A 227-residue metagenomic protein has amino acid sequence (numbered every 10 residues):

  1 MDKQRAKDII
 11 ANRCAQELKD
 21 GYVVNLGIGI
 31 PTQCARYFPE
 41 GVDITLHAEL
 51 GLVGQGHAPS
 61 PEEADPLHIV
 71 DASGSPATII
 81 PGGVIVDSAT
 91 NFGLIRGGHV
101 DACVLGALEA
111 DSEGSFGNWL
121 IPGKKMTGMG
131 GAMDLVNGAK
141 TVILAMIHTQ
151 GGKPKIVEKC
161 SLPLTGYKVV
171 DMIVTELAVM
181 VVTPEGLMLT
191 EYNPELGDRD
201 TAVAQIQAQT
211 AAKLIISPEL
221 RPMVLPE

Functional and structural regions predicted by a protein language model:
M1-I80: N-terminal active-site beta-alpha-beta segment that forms phosphate/nucleotide-binding and substrate-recognition loops
D2-I9, S60-E227: Conserved phosphate- and dinucleotide-binding cores of soluble alpha/beta proteins, encompassing both enzyme active
